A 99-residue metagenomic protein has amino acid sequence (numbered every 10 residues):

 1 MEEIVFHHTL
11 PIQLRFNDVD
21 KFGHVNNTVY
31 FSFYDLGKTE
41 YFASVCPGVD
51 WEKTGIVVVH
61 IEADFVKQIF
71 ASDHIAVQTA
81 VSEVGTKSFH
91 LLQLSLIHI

Functional and structural regions predicted by a protein language model:
M1-H60: Hot-dog-fold acyl-thioester-processing enzymes
N26, E62, L92-S95: Compositionally biased, intrinsically disordered low-complexity segments enriched in polar/proline residues
Y41-H90: Hydrophobic beta-strand-centered segment that forms part of the acyl-chain substrate-binding groove
I97-I99: Conserved small/polar residues in nucleotide/adenosyl-binding loops
